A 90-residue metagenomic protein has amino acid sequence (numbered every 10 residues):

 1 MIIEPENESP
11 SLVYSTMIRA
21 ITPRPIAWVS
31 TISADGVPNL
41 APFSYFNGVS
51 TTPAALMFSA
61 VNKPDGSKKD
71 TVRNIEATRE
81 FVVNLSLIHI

Functional and structural regions predicted by a protein language model:
M1-I18: Extreme N-terminal tail/first-helix region
P23-T31, F81-N84: A short, Trp-centered hydrophobic/proline-enriched beta-strand micro-motif
L40-F43, A60-V72: Short acidic (Asp/Glu) patches
N47-G48: Short, charge-patterned binding micro-sites
T52-S59: A generic structural motif
K68, E76-V82: Short, well-structured hydrophobic secondary-structure segments
I88-I90: Conserved small/polar residues in nucleotide/adenosyl-binding loops
